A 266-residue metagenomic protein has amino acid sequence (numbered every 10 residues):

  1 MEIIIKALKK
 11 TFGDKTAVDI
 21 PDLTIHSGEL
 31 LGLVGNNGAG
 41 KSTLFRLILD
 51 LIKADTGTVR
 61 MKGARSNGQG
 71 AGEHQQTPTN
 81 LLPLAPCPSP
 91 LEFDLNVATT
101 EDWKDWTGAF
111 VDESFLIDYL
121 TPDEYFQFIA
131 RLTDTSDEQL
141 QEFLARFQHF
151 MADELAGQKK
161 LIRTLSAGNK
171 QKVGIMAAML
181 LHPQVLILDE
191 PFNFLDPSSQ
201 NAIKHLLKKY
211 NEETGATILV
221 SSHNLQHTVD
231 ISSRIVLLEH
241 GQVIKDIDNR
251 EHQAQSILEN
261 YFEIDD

Functional and structural regions predicted by a protein language model:
V34-N36: The feature captures the beta-strand-to-loop junction immediately N-terminal to the Walker
L49: Helix-to-loop junction immediately C-terminal to a conserved catalytic motif
L161-L165: Conserved ABC ATPase signature
L186-E190: Catalytic Walker B motif of ABC-type/P-loop ATPase nucleotide-binding domains
P197-S199: Helix N-cap at the start of a conserved alpha-helix in ABC-type nucleotide-binding domains
S221-H223: H-loop/switch region of ABC-family ATPase nucleotide-binding domains
